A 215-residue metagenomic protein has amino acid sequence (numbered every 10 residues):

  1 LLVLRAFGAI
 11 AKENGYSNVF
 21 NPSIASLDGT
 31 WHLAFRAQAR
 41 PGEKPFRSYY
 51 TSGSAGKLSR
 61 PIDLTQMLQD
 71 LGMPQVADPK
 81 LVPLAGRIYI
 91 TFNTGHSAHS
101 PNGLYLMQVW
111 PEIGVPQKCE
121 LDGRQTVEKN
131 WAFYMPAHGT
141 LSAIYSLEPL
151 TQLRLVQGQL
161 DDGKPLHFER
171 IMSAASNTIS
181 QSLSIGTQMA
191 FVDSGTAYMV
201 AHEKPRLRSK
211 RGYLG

Functional and structural regions predicted by a protein language model:
L1-Y16, A25-G72, P83-Q181, V192-G215: Beta-rich carbohydrate-recognition and catalytic domains
N21-S23, D78-K80, N130-A132, G186-Q188: Conserved beta-strand position repeated once per blade in WD40 beta-propeller domains
Q75: Cofactor- and metal-binding active-site motifs of prokaryotic enzymes that mediate redox/radical or nucleophilic
